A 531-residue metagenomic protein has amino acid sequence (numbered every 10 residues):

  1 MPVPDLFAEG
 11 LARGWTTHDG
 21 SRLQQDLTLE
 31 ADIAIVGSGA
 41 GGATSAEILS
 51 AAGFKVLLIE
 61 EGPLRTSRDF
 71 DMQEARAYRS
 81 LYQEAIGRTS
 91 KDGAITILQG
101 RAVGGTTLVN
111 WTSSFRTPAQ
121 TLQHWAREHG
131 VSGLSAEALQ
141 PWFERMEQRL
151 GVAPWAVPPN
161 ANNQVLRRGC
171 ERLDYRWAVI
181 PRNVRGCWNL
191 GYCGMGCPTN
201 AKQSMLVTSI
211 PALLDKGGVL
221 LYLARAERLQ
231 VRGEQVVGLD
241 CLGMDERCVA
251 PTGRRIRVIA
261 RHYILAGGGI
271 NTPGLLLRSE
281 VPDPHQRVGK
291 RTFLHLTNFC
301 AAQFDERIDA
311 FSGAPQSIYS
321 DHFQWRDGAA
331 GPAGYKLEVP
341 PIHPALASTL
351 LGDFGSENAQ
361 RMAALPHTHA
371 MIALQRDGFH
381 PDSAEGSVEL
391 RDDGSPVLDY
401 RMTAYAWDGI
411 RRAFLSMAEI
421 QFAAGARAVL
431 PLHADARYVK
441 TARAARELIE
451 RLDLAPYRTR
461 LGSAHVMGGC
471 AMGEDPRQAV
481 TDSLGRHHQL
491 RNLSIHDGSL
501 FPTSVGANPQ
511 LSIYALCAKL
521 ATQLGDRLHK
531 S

Functional and structural regions predicted by a protein language model:
M1-I33, A51, A518, D526-K530: Extreme N-terminal leader/targeting segments of oxidoreductases
P2-A8, G14, E30, I180 (+5 more regions): A glycine-rich dinucleotide-binding beta-alpha-beta segment and adjacent secondary-structure elements that constitute
I33-L58: N-terminal Rossmann-like FAD-binding beta1-loop-alpha1 element of flavoenzymes
I48-A51, K55, G62-S67, D71-Q73 (+7 more regions): Glycine-rich loop(s) and the adjacent beta-strand/alpha-helix scaffold that form part
F54, E61-N110, T117-Q120, N163-G169: N-terminal FAD cofactor-binding segment of flavoenzymes
G100-V103, T107-N189, A373, R401: Rossmann-like flavin
N110, H285-L415, E419, A455-P456 (+4 more regions): FAD cofactor-binding and catalytic pocket of flavoenzymes
Y192-R261: Helical element adjacent to the flavin cofactor pocket in flavoenzyme catalytic cores
